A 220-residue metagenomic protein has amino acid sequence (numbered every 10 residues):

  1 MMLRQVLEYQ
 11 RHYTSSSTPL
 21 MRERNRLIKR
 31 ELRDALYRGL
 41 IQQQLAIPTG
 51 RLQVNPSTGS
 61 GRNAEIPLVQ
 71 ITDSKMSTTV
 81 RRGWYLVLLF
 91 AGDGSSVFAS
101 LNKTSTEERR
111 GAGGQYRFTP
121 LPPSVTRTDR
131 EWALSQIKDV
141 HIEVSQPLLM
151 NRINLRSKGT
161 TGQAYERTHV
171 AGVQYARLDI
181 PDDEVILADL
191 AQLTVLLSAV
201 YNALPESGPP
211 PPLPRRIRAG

Functional and structural regions predicted by a protein language model:
M1-S17, D34, M150-A219: Long, solvent-exposed, polar/charged low-complexity segments
L3-G59, P67: Charge-rich, low-complexity N-terminal segments
T18-R22, R26, N55-G59, T72-S77 (+2 more regions): Short, charged/polar micro-motifs that form catalytic or ligand-binding hotspots
L20-R24, A91-S157: Compact, glycine/acidic-enriched structural inserts
A35, G39, Q43, R51 (+7 more regions): Predominantly extracellular/lumenal beta-strand repeat domains
R51-L88: Amphipathic, interaction-prone secondary-structure segments
L68-Q70, Y85-L89, S96-S100, V170-R177: Ordered hydrophobic segments in well-structured contexts
M76-V80, L89-G94, G162-R167: Short glycine/proline-enriched loop/turn "hinge" motifs that connect secondary-structure elements and lie
